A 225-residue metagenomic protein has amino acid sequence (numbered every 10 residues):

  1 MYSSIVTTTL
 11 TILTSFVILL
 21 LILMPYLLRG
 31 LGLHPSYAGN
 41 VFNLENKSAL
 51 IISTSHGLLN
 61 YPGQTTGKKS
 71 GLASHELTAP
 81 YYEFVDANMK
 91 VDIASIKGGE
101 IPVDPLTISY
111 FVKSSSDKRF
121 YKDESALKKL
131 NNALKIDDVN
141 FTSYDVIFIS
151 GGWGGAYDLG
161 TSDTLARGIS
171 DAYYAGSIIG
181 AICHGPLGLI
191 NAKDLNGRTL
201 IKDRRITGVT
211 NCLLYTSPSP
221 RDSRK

Functional and structural regions predicted by a protein language model:
M1-S15: N-terminal Sec-pathway targeting helices
F16-G32: Membrane-interface motif at the C-terminal end of an N-terminal transmembrane signal
A49-K69: Short glycine-rich His-centered loop
K69-Y82: Short catalytic helix/loop segments, enriched in acidic residues and glycine and frequently bearing histidine
K118-N140: Glycine-rich, highly charged phosphate/nucleotide-binding loops
D145-G151, L165-A192: Catalytic nucleophile loop
G154-T164: Glycine/threonine-rich flexible loop motifs
Y215-D222: Conserved small/polar residues in nucleotide/adenosyl-binding loops
